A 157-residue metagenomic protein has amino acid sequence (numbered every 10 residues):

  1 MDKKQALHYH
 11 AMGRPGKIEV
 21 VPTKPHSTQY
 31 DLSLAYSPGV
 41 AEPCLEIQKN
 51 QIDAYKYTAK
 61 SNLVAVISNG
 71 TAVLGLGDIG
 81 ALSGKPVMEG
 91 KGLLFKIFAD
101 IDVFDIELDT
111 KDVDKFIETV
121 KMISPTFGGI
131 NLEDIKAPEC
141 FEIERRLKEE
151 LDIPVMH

Functional and structural regions predicted by a protein language model:
M1-L151: N-terminal ligand-binding/catalytic initiation module
M156-H157: Active-site nucleophile and cofactor-binding loops and adjacent substrate-binding regions of central metabolic enzymes
